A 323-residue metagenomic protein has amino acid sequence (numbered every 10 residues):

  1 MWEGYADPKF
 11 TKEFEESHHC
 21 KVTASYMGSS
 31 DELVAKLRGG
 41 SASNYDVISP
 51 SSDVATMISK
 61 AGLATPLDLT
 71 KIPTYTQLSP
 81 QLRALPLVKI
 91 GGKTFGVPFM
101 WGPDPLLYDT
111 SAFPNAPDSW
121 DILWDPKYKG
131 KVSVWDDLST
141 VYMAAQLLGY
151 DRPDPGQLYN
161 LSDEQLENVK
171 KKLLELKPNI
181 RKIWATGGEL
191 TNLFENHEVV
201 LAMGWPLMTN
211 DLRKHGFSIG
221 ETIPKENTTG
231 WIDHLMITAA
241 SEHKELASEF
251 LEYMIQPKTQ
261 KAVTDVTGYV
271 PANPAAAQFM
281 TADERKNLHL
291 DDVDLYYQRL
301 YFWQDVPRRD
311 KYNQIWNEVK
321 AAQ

Functional and structural regions predicted by a protein language model:
M1-M57, T191: Early extracytoplasmic/lumenal segment of secretory-pathway proteins
E3-D7, N44, S49-A55, S59-E195: Extracytoplasmic ligand-binding site segments that recognize negatively charged/polar headgroups
Y45-S49, I183, V200-W205, G220-E221: Paired acidic/hydrophobic, glycine-rich loop segments that form the ligand-binding mouth/hinge of periplasmic-binding
A55-M57, L201-S218: A ligand-binding cleft/hinge motif common to bilobed small-molecule-binding domains
P105-A112, L147-L148, I232-H243, A262: A bilobed periplasmic-binding-protein/Venus flytrap-type ligand-binding module shared by bacterial periplasmic
E167, K172-L176, R213-A239: Periplasmic-binding protein-like
T229, T238-Y297: Mature extracytoplasmic/periplasmic domains
V293-Q323: Conserved C-terminal helix/tail region of periplasmic/extracytoplasmic solute-binding proteins
